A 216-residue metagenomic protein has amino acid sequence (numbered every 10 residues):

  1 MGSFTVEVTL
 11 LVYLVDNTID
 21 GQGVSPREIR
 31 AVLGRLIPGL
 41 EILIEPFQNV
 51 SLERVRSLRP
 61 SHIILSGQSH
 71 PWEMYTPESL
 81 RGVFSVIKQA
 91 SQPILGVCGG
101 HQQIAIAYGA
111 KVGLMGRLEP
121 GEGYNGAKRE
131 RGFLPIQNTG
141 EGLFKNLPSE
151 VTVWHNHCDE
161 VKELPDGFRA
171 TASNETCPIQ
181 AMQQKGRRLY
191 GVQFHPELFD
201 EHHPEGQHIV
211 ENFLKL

Functional and structural regions predicted by a protein language model:
V6-Y13: Extreme N-terminal starter segment of soluble prokaryotic enzymes
Y13-I37: Short, charged N-terminal beta->alpha structural module
L14-T18, L65-S69, C158, F194-P196: Glycine-rich His-Gly loop
V15-N17, F47, G99: Cofactor-binding loop segments of dinucleotide-utilizing enzymes, especially the Rossmann-like FAD- and NAD(P)+-binding
T18-G21, V192-L216: Acyltransferase
I29-V32, S79-F84, V112-G113, T171-A172 (+1 more regions): Glycine-rich, phosphate-binding/catalytic loops in enzymes
R30-G96, Y108: Flexible gly/pro-rich beta->alpha loop and the following alpha-helix that scaffold active-site loops
I106-P204: Pocket-forming structural segment of enzyme catalytic cores
